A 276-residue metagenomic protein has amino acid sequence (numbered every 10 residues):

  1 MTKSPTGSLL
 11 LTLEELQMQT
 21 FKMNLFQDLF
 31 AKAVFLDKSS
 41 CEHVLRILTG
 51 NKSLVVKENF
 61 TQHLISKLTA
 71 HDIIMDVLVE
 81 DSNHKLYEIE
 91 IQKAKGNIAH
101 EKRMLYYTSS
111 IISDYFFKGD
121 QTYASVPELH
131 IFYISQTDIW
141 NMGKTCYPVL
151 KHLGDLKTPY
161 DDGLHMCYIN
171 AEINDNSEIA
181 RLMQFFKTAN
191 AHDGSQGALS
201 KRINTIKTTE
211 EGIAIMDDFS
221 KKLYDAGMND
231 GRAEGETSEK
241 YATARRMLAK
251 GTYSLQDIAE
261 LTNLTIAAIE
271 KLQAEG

Functional and structural regions predicted by a protein language model:
M1-D162, D175: Accessory alpha/beta interaction modules
T2-L25, L29, E80-S82, Y87-Q92 (+1 more regions): Short, charged alpha-helical interaction segments and adjacent helix-coil junctions
V34, L48, S135, E172 (+3 more regions): Generic structural signal for hydrophobic core residues of well-folded globular domains
G154-D155, D161-D175, Q184-N190: Upstream accessory/linker segments immediately N-terminal to the RecA-like ATPase cores of bacterial MutS and a subset
